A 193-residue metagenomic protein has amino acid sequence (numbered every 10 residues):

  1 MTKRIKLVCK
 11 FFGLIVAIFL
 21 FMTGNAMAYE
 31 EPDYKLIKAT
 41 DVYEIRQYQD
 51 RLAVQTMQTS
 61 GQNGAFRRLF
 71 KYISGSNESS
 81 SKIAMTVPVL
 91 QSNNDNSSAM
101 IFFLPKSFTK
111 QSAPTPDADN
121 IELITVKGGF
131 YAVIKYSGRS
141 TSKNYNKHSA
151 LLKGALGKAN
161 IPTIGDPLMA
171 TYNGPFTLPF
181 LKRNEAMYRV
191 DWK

Functional and structural regions predicted by a protein language model:
T2-K193: A solvent-exposed interaction/effector surface
